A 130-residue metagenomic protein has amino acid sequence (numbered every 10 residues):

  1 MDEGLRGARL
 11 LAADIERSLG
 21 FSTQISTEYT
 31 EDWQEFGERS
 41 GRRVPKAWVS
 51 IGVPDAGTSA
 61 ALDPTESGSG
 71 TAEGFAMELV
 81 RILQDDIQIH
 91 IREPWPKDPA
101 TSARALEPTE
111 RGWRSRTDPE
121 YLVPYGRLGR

Functional and structural regions predicted by a protein language model:
M1-E31: General detector of N-terminal leader/presequence modules that precede the first folded domain
I15-L19, G41-R43, H90, E107: A generic structural signal for short, solvent-exposed coil/turn residues that cap or connect secondary-structure
S18, S22, S26, S40 (+5 more regions): Generic serine detector
I25-S40, L106: Short amphipathic beta-strand and strand-loop transition segments with alternating hydrophobic
T27-Y29, S50-D55, P64, P108 (+2 more regions): Surface-exposed beta-strand edges and flanking loops
F36-P96: A broadly conserved sequence feature marking short terminus-proximal activation segments in nucleic acid-centric
T71-R130: Acidic, proline/glycine-rich low-complexity IDRs
